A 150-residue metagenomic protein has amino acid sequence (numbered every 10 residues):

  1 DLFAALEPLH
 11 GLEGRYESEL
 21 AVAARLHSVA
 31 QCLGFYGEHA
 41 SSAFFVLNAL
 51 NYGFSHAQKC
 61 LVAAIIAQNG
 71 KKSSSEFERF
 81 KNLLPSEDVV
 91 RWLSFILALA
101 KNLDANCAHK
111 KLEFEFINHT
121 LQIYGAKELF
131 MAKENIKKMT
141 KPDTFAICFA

Functional and structural regions predicted by a protein language model:
D1-F114: Divalent metal-dependent catalytic cores for phosphoryl transfer on phosphate-bearing substrates
L97, L103-A150: Low-complexity, glycine/alanine/valine/leucine- and proline-rich hydrophobic stretches
